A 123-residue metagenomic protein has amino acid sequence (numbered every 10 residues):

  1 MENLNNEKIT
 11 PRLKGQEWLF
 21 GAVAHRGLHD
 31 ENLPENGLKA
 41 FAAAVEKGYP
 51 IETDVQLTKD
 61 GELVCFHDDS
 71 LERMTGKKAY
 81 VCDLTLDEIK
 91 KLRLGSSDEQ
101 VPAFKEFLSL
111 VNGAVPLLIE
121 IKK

Functional and structural regions predicted by a protein language model:
M1-K123: Phosphate-group recognition and catalysis centered on beta-loop-alpha active-site segments
